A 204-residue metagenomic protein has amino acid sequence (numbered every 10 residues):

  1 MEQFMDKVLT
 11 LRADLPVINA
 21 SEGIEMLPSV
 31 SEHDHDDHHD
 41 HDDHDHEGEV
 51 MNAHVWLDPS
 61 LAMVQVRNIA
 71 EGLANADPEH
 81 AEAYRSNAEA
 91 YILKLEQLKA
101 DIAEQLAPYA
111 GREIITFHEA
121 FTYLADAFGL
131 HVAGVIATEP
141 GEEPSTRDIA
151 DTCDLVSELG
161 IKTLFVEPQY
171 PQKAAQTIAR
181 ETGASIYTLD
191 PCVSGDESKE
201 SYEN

Functional and structural regions predicted by a protein language model:
M1-N204: Extracytoplasmic metal-acquisition and chelation regions
